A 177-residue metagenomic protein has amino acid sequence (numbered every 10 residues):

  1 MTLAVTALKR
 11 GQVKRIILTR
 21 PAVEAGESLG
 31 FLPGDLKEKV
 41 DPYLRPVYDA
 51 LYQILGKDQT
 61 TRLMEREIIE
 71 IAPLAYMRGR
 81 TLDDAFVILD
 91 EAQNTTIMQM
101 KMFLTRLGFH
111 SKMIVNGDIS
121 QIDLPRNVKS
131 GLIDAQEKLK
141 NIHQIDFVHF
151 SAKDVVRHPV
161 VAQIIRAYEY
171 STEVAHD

Functional and structural regions predicted by a protein language model:
M1-L89, Q93-D177: Conserved helicase motor core of SF1/SF2 NTP-dependent helicases
